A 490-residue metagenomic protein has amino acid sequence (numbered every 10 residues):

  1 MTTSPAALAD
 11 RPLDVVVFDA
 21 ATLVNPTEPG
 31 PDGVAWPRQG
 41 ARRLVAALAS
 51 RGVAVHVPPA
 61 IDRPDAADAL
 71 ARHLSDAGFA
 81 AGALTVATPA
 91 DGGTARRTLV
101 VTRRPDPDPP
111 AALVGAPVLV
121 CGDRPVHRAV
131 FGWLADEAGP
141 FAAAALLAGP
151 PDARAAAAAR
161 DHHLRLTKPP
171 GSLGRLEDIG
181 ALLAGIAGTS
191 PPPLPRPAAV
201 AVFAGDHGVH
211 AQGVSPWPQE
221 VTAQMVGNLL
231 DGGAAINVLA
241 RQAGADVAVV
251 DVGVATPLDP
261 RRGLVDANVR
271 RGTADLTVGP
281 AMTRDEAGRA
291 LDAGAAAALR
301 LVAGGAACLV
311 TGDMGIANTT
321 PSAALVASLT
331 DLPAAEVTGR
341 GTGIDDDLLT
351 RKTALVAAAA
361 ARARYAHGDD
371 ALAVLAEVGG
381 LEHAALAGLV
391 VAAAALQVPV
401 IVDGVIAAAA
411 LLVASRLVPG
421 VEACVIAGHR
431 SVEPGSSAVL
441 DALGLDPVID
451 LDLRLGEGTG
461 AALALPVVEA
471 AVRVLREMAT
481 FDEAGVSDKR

Functional and structural regions predicted by a protein language model:
T2-P5, D10, V15-A20, D76-P140: Asp-based, Mg2+/Mn2+-dependent phosphohydrolase catalytic module
P31-V57, P64-D68, H383-V390: Short, acidic loop-to-helix structural element flanking the phosphoryl-transfer center in phosphate-processing enzymes
R42, A46-S50, A112-P117, R241 (+1 more regions): Anion (oxyanion) recognition and catalysis
A49, P64-A81, D259-A274: Short, electropositive alpha-helical surface patch
V53, F79, A116, A306 (+1 more regions): Short phosphate-binding/catalytic loops that engage adenosine nucleotides
A54-H56, T85, L99, L119 (+3 more regions): A structural signal for isolated positions on well-ordered beta-strands in alpha/beta enzyme cores
P59-I61, V101-T102, V120-G122, A204 (+1 more regions): Short beta-strand/turn micro-motifs composed of small residues that flank or help shape donor/cofactor-binding pockets
D136-R490: N-terminal loops that bind phosphate or other acidic moieties and the adjacent beta-alpha structural core
